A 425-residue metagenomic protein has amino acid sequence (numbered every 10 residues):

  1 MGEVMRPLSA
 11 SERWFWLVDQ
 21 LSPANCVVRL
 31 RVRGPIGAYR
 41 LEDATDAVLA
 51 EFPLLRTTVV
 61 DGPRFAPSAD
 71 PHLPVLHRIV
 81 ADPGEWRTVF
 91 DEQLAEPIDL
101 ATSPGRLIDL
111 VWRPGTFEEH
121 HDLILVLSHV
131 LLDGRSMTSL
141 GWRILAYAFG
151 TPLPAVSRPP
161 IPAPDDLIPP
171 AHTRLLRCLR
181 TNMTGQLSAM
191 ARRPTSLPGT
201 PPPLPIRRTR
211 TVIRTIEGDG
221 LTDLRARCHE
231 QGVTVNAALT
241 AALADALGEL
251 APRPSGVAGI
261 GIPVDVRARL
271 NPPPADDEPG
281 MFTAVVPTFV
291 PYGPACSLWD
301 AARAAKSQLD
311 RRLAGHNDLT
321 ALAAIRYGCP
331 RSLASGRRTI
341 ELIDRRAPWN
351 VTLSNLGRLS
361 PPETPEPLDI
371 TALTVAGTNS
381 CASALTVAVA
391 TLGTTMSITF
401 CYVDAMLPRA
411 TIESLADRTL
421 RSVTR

Functional and structural regions predicted by a protein language model:
M1-D61, R87-R106, E249-R425: Acyl-thioester-dependent acyl-group transfer interface
M1-S11, W16, L131, R135 (+2 more regions): Non-catalytic, low-complexity flexible loops and terminal extensions
E3, L21-Y39, P104-I124, P201-A268 (+1 more regions): Gly/Ser/Thr-rich phosphate-binding loops and adjoining beta-strand/alpha-helix segments that form adenosine-phosphate
G37, D133, M137, V235-N236 (+1 more regions): Hydrophobic (often cysteine-bearing) scaffold residues that line and stabilize catalytic clefts of nucleotide/cofactor
E42, T138-W142, T222, T240 (+1 more regions): Conserved terminal C-lobe alpha helix of the protein kinase catalytic domain
E42-R135, W142, A146-F149: Acyl-thioester-dependent condensation/acyltransferase catalytic cores
D82, I216-G220, Q231, P294 (+2 more regions): Residue-level signature of the cytosolic catalytic core of signaling kinases
L123, L140, A242-L243, A301 (+1 more regions): Hydrophobic alpha-helical membrane-association signature
